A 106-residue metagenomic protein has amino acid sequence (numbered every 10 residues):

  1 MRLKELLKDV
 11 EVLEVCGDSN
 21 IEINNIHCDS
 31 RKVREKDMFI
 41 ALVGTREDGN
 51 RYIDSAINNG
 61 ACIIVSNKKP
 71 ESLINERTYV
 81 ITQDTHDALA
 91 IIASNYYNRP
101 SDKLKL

Functional and structural regions predicted by a protein language model:
M1-I91: N-terminal leader/targeting and accessory segments in enzymes
A93-L106: Walker A (P-loop) phosphate-binding motif
